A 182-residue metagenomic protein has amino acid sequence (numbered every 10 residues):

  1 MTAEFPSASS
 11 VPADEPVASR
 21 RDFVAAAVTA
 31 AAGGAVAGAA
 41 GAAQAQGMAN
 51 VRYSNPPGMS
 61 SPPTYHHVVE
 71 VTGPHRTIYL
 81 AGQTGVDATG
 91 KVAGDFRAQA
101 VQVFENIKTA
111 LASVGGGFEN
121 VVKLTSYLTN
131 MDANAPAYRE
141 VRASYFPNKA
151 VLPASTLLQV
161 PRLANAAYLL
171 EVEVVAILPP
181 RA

Functional and structural regions predicted by a protein language model:
M1-A18: N-terminal secretory signal peptides
A18-A35: N-terminal export leaders
G38-G58: C-terminal segment of N-terminal export signals and the immediately downstream linker at the start of the mature
P63-V69: Mature N-terminal segment immediately following signal peptide/propeptide cleavage in secreted/periplasmic
V71-T84: Short coil-to-beta-strand
A98-A112: Short, well-ordered amphipathic alpha-helical segments that serve as non-catalytic structural scaffolds within diverse
L111-V121: Phosphate/pyrophosphate-binding loops at sites that engage ATP/ADP/AMP, CoA/4′-phosphopantetheine, polyphosphate
Y138-V174: Short, conserved loop-to-beta-strand elements that form functional interface hotspots
